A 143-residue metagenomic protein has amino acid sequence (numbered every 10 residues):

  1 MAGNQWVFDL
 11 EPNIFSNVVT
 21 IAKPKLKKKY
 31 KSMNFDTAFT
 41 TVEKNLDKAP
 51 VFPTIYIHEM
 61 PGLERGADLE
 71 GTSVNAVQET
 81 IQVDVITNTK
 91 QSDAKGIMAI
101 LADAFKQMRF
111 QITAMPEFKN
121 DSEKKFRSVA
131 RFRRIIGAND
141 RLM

Functional and structural regions predicted by a protein language model:
M1-D68: Small/polar-rich, solvent-exposed N-terminal microdomains that initiate assembly or binding
M1-Q5, N75, D140-M143: Compositionally biased, intrinsically disordered low-complexity segments enriched in polar/Pro/Gly and often Gln
A49-V51, S73-V77, S122-F126: A generic structural micro-feature
G66-E70, D140-M143: Short, charged, solvent-exposed linker or helix-capping segments at domain edges/interfaces that act as flexible hinges
N75-N88, F126-G137: Oligomerization/assembly interface segments of phage tail-like spikes and tubes
K90-S92: Catalytic phosphate/metal-binding cores of nucleic-acid and nucleotide-processing enzymes, i.e., regions that mediate
G96-M143: Acidic-leaning, charged glycine-interspersed low-complexity segments
